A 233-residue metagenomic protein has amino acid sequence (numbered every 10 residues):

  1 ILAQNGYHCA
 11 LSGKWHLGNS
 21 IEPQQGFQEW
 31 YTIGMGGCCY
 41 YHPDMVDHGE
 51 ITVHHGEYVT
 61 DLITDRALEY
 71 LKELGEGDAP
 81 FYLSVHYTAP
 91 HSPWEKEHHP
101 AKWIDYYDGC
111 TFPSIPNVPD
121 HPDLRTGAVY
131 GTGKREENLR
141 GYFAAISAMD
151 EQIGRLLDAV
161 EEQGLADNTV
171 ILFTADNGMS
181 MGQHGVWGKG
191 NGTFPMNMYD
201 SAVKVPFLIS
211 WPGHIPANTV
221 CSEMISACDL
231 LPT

Functional and structural regions predicted by a protein language model:
I1-L11, I21-Q25, E29-D44: Active-site segment of extracytoplasmic enzymes that catalyze sulfate/phosphate-ester chemistry
G18-N19, S92: Generic structural signal for helix capping and beta-alpha/helix-loop junctions
N19-S20, H99: A ligand-binding cleft/hinge motif common to bilobed small-molecule-binding domains
S20-I21, G178: Short secondary-structure boundary/hinge segments and terminal tails
G34-L62, L68-C228: Active-site-proximal cap/lid insertion segments
L230-T233: PAPS/PAP-binding and catalytic site of the sulfotransferase fold
